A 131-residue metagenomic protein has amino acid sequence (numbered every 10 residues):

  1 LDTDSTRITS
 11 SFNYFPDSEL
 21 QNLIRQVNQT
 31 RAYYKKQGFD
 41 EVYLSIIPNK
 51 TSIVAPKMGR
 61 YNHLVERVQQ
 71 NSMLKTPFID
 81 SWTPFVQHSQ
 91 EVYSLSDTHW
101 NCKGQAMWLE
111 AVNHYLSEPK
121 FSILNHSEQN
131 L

Functional and structural regions predicted by a protein language model:
L1-L131: Extracellular glycan-modifying ectodomains
